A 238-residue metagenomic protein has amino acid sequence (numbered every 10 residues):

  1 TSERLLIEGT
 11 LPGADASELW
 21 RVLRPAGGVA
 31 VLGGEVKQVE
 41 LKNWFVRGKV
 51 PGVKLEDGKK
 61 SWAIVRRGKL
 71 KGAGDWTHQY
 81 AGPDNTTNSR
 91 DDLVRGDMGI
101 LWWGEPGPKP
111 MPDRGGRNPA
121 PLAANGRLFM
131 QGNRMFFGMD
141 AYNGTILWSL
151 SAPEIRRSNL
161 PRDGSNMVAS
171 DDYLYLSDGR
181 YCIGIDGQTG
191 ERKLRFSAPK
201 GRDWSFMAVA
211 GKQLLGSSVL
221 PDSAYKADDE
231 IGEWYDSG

Functional and structural regions predicted by a protein language model:
T1-L5: A short acidic, Gly/Pro-enriched loop at the edge of an enzyme's catalytic core that lines a small-molecule cofactor
P12-G28: A short glycine-rich, Lys/Arg-flanked "PGG" loop and its adjoining helix->strand segment in the class I
G74-P106: Blade/loop signatures of beta-propeller domains
W102-P112, L147-L150, E154-R157, E191-F196: A short beta-strand motif characteristic of beta-propeller blades
D113-F136, S158-I183, P199-S237: Repeat-blade elements of multi-bladed beta-propeller folds
A141-N143, D186-G190: Short loop/turn segments that connect beta-strands within beta-propeller blades
